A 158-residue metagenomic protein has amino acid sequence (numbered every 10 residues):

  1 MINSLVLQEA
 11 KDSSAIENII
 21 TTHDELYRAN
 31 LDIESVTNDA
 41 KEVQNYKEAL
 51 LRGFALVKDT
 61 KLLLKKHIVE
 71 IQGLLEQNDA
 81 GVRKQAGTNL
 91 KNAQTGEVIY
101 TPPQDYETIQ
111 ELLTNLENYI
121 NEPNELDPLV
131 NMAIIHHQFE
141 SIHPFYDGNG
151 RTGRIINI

Functional and structural regions predicted by a protein language model:
M1-I158: FIC/Doc superfamily catalytic core
